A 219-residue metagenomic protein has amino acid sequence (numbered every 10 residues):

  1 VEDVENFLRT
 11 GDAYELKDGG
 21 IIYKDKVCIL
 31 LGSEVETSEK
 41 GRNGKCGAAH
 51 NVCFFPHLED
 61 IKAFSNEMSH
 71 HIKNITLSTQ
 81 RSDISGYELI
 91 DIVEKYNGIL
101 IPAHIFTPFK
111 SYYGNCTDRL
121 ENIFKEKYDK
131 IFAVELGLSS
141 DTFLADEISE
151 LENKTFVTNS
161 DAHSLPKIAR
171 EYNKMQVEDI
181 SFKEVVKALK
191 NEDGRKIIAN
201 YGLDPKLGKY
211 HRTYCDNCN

Functional and structural regions predicted by a protein language model:
V1-E88, D141-E150, F156: A metal-dependent hydrolase metal-coordination microenvironment
E2-F7, N115-D118, Y172-N173: Short low-complexity, flexible loop/linker segments enriched in glycine and/or proline with clustered acidic
L30, V52-F54, I101, E135-G137 (+2 more regions): Residues in well-ordered beta-strands of folded domains
G41, A48-A49, K62-F64, P166-R170 (+1 more regions): Short, charged, surface-exposed secondary-structure boundary motifs
F54-T76, C116-K127, E178-L189: Active-site gating loops and adjacent loop-to-helix segments of metal-dependent hydrolytic enzymes
S69-R170: Domain-core and long-helix interface of multi-subunit machines
A169-D179: Segments surrounding the PLD/"HKD" phosphodiesterase catalytic module and close analogs
I197-N219: Cys/His-rich short segments
